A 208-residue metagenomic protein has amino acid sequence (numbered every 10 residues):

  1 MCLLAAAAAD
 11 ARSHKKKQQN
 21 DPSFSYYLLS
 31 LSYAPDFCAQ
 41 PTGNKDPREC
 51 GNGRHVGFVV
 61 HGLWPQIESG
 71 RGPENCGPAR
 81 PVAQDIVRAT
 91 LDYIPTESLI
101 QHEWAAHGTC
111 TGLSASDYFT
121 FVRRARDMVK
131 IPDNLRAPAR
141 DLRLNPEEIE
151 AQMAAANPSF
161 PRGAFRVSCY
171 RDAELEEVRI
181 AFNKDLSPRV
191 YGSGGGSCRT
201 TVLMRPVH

Functional and structural regions predicted by a protein language model:
M1-L4: Bacterial N-terminal signal peptides
A6-A8: N-terminal signal peptide c-region/cleavage motif recognized by signal peptidases
A11-Q40: N-terminal module-boundary/linker segments of secreted carbohydrate-active enzymes
T42-H208: Domain-level detector of nuclease and nuclease-like folds in predominantly extracellular/periplasmic contexts
